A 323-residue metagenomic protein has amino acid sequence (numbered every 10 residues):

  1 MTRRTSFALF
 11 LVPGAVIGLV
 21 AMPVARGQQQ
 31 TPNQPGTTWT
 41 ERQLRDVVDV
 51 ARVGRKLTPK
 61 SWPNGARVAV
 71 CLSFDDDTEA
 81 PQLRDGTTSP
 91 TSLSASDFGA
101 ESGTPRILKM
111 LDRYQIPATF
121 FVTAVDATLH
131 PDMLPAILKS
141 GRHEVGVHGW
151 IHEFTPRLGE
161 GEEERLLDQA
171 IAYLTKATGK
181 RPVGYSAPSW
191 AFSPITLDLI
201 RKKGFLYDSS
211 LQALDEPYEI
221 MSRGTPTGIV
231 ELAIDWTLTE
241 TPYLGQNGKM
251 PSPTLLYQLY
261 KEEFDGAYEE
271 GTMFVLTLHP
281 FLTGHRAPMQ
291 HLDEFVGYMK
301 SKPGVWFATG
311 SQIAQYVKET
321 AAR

Functional and structural regions predicted by a protein language model:
M1-V12: Bacterial N-terminal signal peptides that target proteins for export
F10-A21: Bacterial N-terminal signal peptides
L19-Q30: Signal peptide processing junction and immediate N-terminal pro/mature segment of secreted/exported proteins
N33-P63, A172-K176, K180-E270: Active-site-adjacent pocket scaffolds in enzyme catalytic domains
T37-R142, I151, Y298, G304: Active-site beta->alpha N-cap acidic-glycine motif
A100, T104, H130, E163 (+3 more regions): Aromatic/hydrophobic pocket-lining residues that form the small-molecule binding cavity in soluble enzyme cores
P105-L108, D112-S193, T227, A233-Q246 (+1 more regions): Metal-dependent polysaccharide deacetylase catalytic core of the NodB/CE4 family, i.e., the active-site-bearing domain
R113, Y207, E219, T254-R323: C-terminal domain-boundary segment and adjacent tail
